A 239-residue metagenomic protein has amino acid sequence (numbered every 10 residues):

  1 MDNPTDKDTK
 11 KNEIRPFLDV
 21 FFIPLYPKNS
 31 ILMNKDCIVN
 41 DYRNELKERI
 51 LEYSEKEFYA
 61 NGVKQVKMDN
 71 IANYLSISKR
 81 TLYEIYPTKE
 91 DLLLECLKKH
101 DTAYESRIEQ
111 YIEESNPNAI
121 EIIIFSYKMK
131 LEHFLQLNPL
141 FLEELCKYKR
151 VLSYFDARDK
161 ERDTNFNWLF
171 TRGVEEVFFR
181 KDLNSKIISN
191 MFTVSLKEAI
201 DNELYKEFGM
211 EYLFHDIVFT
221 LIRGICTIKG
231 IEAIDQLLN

Functional and structural regions predicted by a protein language model:
K10-D36, W168-R172, Y205-N239: C-terminal peripheral helix-coil segments that are non-catalytic and often amphipathic
E13-N61, Q65-I77, D91: Basic, helix-initiating cap at the start of DNA-binding domains
S76-Y86: Short hydrophobic/aromatic patch on the recognition helix
T88-L94, A103: Short amphipathic alpha-helical segment with a characteristic S/N-K-E followed by hydrophobic residues
E95, E109-Q136, S189-F192: Hydrophobic alpha-helical connector segments
F125-S153: Amphipathic alpha-helical segments used for helix-helix packing
R150-F178, K186-L196, D201: Amphipathic alpha-helical packing segments from all-alpha helical-bundle domains
